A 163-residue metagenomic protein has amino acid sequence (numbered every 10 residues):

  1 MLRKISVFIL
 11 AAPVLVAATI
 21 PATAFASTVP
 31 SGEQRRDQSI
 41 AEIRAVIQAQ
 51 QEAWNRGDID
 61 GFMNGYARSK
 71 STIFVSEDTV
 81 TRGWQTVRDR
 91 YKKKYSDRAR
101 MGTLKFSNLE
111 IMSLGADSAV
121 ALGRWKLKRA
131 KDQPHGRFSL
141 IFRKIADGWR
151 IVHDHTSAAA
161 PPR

Functional and structural regions predicted by a protein language model:
M1-K4: Positively charged n-region of N-terminal signal peptides that target proteins for export
I9-A22: Bacterial N-terminal signal peptides
I20-G65, S69, T86, P162-R163: Short, low-complexity N-terminal intrinsically disordered segments enriched in polar/charged residues
S27, H135-P162: Short beta-strand edge/turn micro-motifs at domain boundaries
G65, S71-R82, S96-R100: A short gly/proline-enriched turn/hairpin at secondary-structure junctions
A67, D78, E110, G123-W125 (+2 more regions): A mature extracytoplasmic/lumenal domain signature
R68, L114-G115, I145: Structural motif
T86-K131: Surface-exposed, charged secondary-structure patches
